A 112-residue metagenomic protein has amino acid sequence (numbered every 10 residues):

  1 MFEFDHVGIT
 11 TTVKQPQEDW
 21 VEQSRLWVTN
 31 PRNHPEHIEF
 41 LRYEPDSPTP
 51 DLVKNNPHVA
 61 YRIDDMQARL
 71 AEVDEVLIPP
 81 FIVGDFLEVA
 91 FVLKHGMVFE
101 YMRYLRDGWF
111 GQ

Functional and structural regions predicted by a protein language model:
M1-T49, V73-Q112: Vicinal oxygen chelate
L52-I82: Mid-chain, well-packed structural core segment of small domains
